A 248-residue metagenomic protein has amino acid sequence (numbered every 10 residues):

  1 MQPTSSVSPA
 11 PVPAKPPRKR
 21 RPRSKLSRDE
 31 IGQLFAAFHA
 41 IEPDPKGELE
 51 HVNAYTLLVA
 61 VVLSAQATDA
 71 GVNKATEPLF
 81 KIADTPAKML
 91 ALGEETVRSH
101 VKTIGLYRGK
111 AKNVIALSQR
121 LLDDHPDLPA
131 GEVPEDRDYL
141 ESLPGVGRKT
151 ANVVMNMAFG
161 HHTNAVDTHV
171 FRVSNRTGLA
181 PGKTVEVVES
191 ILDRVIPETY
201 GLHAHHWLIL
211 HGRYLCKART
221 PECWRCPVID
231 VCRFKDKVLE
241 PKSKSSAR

Functional and structural regions predicted by a protein language model:
Q2-K25: Short, contiguous pre-domain boundary segments
K19-S246: Catalytic cores of DNA base-excision repair glycosylases
